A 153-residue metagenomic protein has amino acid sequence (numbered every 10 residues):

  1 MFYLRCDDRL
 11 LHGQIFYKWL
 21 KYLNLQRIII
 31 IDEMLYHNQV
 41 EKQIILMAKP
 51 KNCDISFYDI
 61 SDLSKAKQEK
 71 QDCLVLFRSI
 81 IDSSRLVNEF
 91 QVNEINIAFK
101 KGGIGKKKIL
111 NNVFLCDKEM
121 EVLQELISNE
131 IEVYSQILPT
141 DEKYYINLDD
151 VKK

Functional and structural regions predicted by a protein language model:
M1-K49, D54: Long, hydrophobic N-terminal alpha-helical segment
L4-C6, I30, S56-Y58, I95-I97 (+1 more regions): General beta-strand structural signal in soluble alpha/beta enzymes
C6, L46-A48, I55, A66-F77 (+1 more regions): Short basic, glycine-rich beta-strand/loop surfaces that mediate nucleic-acid
F16-Y17, S83, L123: Generic hydrophobic/aromatic pocket-lining and core-packing "Φ" positions
L25-I28, K65-E69: Short, surface-exposed connector motifs at secondary-structure boundaries
D32-Y36, I60-L63, I80, F99-G102 (+1 more regions): Short, ordered loop/turn segments at secondary-structure junctions
Y58-I60, A66-K100: Ordered, amphipathic secondary-structure segments that act as subunit-interaction surfaces in large macromolecular
F90-K153: Glycine-rich, aromatic-bearing surface loops/beta-hairpins
